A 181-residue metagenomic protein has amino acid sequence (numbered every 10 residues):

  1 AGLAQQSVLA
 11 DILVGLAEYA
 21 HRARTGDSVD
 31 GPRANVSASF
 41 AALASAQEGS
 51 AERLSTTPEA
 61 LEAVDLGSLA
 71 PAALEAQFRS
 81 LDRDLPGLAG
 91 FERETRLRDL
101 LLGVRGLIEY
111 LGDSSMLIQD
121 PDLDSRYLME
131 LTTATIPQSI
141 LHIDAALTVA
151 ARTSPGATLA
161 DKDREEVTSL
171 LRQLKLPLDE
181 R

Functional and structural regions predicted by a protein language model:
A1-R181: Hydrophobic alpha-helical segments
